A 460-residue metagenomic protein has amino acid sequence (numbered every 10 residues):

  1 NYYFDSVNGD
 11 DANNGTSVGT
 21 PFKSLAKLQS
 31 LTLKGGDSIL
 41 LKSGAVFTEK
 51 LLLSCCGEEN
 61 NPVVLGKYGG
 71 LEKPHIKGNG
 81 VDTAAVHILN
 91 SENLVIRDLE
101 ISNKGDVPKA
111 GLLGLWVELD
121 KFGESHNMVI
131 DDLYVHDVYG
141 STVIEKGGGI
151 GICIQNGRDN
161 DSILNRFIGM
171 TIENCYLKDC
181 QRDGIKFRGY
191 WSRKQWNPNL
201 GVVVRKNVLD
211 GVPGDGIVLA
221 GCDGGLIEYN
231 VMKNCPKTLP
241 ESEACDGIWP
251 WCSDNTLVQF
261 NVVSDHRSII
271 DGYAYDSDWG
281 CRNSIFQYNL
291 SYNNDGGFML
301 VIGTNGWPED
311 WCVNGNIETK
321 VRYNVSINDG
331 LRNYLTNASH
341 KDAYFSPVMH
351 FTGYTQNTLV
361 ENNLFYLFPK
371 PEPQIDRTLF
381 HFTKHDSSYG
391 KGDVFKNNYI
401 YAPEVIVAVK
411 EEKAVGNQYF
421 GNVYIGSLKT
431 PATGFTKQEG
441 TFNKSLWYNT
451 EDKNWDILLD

Functional and structural regions predicted by a protein language model:
S6-K42, V46-T48, L52, A85: Acidic Gly/Asp/Thr-rich repetitive segments characteristic of extracellular carbohydrate-active and adhesion proteins
V7-A12, G44-V46, G57, G69-E72 (+2 more regions): Acidic glycine-/aspartate-rich tracts in secreted/extracellular proteins
T32-L33, C56-E59, F122-G123: Extracellular/periplasmic catalytic domains that process cell-envelope and extracellular macromolecules
L40-K42, E58-A110, D137-E145, D452 (+1 more regions): Right-handed parallel beta-helix/beta-spiral solenoid domain characteristic of secreted/periplasmic
L52-L53, N79-H87, P108-K121, V143-F167 (+9 more regions): Extracellular beta-strand/beta-solenoid scaffold signature
P62, G66-L71, E92-N103, E124-Y139 (+12 more regions): Right-handed parallel beta-helix
I152, D342-A343, T358-V360, F368-Q374 (+1 more regions): Acidic, glycine- and Ser/Thr-rich low-complexity intrinsically disordered tracts in extracellular/secreted proteins
